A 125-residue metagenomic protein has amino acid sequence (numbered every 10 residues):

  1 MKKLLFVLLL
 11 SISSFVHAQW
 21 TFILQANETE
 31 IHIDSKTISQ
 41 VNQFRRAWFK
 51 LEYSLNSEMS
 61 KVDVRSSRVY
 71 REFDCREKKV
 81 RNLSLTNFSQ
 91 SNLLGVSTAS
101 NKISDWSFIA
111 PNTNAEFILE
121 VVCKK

Functional and structural regions predicted by a protein language model:
M1-L4: Positively charged n-region of N-terminal signal peptides that target proteins for export
S11-F15: N-terminal signal peptide c-region/cleavage motif recognized by signal peptidases
V16-K125: N-terminal secretory-pathway/extracellular module detecting exported/lumenal segments and adjacent signal-anchor/first
